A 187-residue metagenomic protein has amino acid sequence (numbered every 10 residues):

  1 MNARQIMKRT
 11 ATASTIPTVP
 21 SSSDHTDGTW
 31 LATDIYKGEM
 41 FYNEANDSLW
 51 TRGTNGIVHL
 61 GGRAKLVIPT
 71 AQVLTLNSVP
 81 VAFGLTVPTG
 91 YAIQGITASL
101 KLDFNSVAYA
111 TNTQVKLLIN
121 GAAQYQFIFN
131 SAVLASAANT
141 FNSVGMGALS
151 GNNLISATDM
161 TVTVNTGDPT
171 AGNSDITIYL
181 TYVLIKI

Functional and structural regions predicted by a protein language model:
M1-M40, H59-G61: Extracellular/surface-exposed low-complexity repeats and stalk/linker segments enriched in Gly/Pro and small polar
M40-R63: Short, surface-exposed terminal/edge motifs of secreted or surface/virion proteins that either
G56-I68, A122-F129: Surface-exposed loop/edge segments in extracytoplasmic proteins
K65-V73, T166-I187: C-terminal interaction-tip segments
T75-N77, S131-T140: Short proline/glycine- and polar residue-rich coil/turn motifs
N77-F127, D175-I185: Beta-rich globular "head" domains
S136-A157: Short, surface-exposed tryptophan/glycine-enriched loops that mediate extracellular molecular recognition
S150-T170: Noncatalytic modules at the cell exterior or secretory-pathway interfaces, chiefly beta-strand-rich lectin/adhesion
